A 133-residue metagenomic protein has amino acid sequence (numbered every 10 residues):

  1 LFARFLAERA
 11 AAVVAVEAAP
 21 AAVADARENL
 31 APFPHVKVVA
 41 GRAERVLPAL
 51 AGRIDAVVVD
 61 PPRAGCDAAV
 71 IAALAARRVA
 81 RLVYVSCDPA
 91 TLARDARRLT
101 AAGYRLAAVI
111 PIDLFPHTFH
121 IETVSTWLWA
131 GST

Functional and structural regions predicted by a protein language model:
L1-T133: Rossmann-like S-adenosyl-L-methionine
